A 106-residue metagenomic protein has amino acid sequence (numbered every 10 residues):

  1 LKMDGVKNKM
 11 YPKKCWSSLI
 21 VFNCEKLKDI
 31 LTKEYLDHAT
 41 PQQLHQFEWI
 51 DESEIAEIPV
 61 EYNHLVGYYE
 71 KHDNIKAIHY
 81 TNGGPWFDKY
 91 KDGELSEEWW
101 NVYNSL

Functional and structural regions predicted by a protein language model:
L1-P12: Conserved donor-nucleotide/metal-binding helix-loop-beta segment in metal-dependent transferases, i.e., the alpha-helix
M10, K14-N23: Internal, conserved structured core segments that host functional sites
F22-L106: A glycosyltransferase accessory/donor-loop signature
